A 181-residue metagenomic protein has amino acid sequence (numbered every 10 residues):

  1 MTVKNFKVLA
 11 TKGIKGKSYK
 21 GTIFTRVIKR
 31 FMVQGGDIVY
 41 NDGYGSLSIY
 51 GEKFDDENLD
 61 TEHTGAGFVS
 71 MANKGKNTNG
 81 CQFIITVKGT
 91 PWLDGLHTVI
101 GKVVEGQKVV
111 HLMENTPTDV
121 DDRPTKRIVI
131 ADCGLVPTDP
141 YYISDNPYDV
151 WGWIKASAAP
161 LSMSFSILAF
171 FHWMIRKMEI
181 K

Functional and structural regions predicted by a protein language model:
M1-K181: Cyclophilin-like peptidyl-prolyl cis-trans isomerases
